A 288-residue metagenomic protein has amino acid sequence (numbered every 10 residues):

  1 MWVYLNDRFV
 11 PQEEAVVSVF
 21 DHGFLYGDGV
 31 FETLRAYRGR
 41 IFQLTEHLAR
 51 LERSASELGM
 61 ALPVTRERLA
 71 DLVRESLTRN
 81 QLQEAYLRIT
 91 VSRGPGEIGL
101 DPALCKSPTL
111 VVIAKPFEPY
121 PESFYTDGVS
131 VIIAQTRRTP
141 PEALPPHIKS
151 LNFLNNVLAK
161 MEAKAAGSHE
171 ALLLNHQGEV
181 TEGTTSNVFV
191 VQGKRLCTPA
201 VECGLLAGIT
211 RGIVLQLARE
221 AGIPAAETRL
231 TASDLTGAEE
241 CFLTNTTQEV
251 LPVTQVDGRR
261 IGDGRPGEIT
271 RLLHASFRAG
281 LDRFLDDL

Functional and structural regions predicted by a protein language model:
M1-L172, H176-E179, L206, L215-L288: Conserved alpha/beta cores of soluble small-molecule-handling proteins
E179-V201, A207: Glycine- and Gly-Pro-enriched alpha-helical subdomains that act as flexible, kink-prone "lid/hinge" or packing modules
T210-R211: Secondary-structure junction motif
